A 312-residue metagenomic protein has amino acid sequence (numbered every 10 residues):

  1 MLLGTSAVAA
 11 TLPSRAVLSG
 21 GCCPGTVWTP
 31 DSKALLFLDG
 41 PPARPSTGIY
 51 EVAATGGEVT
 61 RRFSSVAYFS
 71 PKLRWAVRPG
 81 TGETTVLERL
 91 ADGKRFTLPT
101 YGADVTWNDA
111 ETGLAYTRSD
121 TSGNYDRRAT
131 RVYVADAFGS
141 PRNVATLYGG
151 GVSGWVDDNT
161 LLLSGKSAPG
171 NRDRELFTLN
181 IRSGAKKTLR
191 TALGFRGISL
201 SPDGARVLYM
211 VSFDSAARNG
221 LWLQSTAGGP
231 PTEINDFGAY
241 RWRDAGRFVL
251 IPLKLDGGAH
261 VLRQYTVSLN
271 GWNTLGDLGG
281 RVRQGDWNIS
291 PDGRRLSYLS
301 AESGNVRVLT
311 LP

Functional and structural regions predicted by a protein language model:
M1-G4: Bacterial N-terminal signal peptides
A7-P312: Sequence signature of WD/YWTD-type beta-propeller architectures
